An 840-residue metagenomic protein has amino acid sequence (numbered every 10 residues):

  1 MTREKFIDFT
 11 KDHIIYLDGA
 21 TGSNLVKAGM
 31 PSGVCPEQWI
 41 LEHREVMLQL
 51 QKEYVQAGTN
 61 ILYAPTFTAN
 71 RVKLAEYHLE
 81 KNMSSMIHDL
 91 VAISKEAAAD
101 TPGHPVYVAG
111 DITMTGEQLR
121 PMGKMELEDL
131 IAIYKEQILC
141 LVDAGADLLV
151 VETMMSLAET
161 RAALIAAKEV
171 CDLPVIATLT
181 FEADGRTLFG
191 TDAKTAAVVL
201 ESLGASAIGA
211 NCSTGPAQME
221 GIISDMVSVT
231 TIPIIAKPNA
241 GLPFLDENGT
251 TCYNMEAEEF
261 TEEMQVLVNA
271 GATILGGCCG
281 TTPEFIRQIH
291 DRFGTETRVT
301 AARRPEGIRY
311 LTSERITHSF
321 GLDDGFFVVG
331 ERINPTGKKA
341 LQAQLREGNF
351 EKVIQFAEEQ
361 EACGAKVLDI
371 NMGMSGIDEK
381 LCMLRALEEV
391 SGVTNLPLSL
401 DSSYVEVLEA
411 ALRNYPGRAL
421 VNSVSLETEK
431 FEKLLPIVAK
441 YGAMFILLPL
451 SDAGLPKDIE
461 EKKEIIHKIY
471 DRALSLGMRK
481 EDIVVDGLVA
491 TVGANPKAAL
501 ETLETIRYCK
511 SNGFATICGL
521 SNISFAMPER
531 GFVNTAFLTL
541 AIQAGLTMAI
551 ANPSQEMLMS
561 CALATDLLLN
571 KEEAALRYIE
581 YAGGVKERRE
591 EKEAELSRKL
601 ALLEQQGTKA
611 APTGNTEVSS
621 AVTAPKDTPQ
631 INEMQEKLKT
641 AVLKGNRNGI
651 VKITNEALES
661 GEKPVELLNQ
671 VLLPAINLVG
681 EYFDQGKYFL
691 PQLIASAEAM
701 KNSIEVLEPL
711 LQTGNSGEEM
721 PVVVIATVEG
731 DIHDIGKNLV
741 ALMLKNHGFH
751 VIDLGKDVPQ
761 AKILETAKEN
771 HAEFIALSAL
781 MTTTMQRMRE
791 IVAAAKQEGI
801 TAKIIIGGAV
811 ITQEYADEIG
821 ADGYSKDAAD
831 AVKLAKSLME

Functional and structural regions predicted by a protein language model:
M1-V484, A490-E840: Domain-level signal for soluble alpha/beta catalytic cores
